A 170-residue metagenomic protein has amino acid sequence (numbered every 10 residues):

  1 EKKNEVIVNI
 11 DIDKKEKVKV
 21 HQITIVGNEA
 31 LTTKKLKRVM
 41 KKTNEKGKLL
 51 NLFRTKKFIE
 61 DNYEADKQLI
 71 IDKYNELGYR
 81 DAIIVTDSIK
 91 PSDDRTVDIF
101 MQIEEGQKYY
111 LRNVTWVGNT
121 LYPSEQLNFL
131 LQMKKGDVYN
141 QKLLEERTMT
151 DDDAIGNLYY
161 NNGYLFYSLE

Functional and structural regions predicted by a protein language model:
E1-E170: Interaction-mediating elements
